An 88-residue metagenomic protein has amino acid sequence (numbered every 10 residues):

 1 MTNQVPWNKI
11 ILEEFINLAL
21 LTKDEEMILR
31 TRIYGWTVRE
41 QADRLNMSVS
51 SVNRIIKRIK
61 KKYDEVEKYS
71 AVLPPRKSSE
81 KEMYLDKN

Functional and structural regions predicted by a protein language model:
N3-L18: Short, Lys/Arg-enriched N-terminal segment that forms or immediately precedes the first helix of a structured domain
L18-E25: Short helix-coil-helix linker/hinge
T31-G35: Short helix-to-turn junction characteristic of helix-turn-helix DNA-binding domains, especially the helix
E40-L45: Short alpha-helical "recognition helix" segments of helix-turn-helix
K60-K68: C-terminal flanking helix
K68-E82: Short, basic, alpha-helical segments at the C-terminal edge of helix-turn-helix-like DNA-binding modules
